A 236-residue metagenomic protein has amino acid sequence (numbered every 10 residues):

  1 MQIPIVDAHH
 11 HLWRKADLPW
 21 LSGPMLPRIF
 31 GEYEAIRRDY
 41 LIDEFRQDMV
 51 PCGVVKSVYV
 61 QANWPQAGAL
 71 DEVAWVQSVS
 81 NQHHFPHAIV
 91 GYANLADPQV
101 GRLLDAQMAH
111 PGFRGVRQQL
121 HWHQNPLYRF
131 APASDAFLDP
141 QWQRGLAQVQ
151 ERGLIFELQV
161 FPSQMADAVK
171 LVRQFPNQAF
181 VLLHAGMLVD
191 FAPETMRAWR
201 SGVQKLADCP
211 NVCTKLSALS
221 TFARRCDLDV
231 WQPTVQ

Functional and structural regions predicted by a protein language model:
M1-Q236: Helix-coil boundary/capping segments in enzymes
